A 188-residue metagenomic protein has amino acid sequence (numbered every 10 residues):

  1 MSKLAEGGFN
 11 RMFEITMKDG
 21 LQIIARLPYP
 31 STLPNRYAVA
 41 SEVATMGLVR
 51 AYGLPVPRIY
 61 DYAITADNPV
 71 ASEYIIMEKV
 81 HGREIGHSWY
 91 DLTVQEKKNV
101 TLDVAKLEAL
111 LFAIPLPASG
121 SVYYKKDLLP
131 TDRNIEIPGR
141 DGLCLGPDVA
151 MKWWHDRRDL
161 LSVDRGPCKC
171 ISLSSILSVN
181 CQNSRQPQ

Functional and structural regions predicted by a protein language model:
S2-P187: ATP-binding pocket architecture of kinase catalytic cores
